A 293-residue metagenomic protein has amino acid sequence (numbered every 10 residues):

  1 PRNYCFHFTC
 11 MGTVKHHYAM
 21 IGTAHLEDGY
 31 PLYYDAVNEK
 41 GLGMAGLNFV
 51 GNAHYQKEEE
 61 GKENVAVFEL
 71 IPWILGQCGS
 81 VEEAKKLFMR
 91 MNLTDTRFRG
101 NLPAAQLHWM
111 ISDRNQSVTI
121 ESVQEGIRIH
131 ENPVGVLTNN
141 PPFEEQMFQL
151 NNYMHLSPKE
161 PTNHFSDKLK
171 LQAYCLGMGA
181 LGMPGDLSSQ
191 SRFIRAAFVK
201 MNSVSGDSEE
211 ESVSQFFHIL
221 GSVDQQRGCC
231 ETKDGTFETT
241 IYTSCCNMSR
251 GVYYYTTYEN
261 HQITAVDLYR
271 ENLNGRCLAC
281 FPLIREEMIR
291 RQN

Functional and structural regions predicted by a protein language model:
P1-E63, R90-M91, D95, P282-I284 (+1 more regions): A contiguous strand-loop segment
Y33-D35, H108, T119, T243-C245: Short, surface-exposed charged micro-motifs
M44-G46, I129, Y253-Y255: Short hydrophobic/aromatic-rich beta-strand segments that constitute the beta-sheet cores of beta-sandwich/beta-barrel
L47, K57-V67, M91-E144, F148-Q149: Acidic/His-rich structured neighborhood in mature extracellular/periplasmic domains
N48-F49, V123-Q124, T256-H261: Secondary-structure transition/turn motif
E59-R99, P103, E209-H218: Proteins synthesized as precursors that undergo proteolytic processing into mature forms
L87, T96-R99, A104-A105, D113-Q116 (+1 more regions): C-terminus-biased signal that marks the final domain/tail of proteins
